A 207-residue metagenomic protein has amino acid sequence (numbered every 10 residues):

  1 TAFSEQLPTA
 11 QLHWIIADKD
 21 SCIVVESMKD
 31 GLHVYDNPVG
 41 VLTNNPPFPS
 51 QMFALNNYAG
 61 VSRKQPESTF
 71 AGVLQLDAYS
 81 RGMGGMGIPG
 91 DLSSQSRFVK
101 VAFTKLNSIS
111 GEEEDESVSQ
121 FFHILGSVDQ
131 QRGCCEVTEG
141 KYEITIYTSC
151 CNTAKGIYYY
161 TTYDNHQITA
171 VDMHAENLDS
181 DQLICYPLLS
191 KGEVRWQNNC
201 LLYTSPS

Functional and structural regions predicted by a protein language model:
A2-Q167: Accessory structured domains or lobes within enzymes
P46-P49, D181-C185: Short, solvent-exposed cationic patches
I157, H166, D172-D181: C-terminal soluble interaction/assembly domains
N177-S180, P187-K191: Non-transmembrane domains of secretory- and envelope-associated proteins
R195-L202: Protruding loop/beta-arch "assembly-hinge" segments enriched in small, turn-prone residues
Y203-S207: Conserved small/polar residues in nucleotide/adenosyl-binding loops
